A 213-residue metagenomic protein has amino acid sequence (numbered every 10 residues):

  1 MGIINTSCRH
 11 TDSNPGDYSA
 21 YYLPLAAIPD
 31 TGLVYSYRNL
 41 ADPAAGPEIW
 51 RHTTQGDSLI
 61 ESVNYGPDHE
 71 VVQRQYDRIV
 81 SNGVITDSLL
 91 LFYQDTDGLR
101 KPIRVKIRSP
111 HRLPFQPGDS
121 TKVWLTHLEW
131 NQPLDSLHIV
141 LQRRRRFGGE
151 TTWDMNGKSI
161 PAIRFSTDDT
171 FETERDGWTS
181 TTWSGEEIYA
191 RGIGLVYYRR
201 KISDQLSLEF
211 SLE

Functional and structural regions predicted by a protein language model:
I4-S7: C-terminal motif of bacterial Sec signal peptides marking the signal peptidase cleavage site
R9-E213: Conserved functional acidic sites
